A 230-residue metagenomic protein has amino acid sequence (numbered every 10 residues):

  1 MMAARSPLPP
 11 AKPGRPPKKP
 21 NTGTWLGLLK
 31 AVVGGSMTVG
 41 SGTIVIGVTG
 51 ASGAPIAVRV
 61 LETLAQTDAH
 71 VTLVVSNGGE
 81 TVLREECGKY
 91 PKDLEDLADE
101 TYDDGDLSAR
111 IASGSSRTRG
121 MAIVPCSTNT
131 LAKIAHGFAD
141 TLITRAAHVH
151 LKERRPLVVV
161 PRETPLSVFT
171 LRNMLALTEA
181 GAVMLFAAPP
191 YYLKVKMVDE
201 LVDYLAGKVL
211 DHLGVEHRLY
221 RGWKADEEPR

Functional and structural regions predicted by a protein language model:
M2-S6, R15, W25: Low-acidity, Ser/Thr- and Arg-rich intrinsically disordered low-complexity segments
A3-A4, A11, A31-V33: Acidic, Ala/Val/Gly-enriched low-complexity intrinsically disordered segments
S6-P7, G42: Generic early N-terminus positional signal peaking at residue ~5-7
L8, P16-K18, E216: Intrinsically disordered, low-complexity regions enriched in Ser/Pro/Gly/Gln/His and often acidic
K12, K18-P20, K30: Polybasic, lysine-rich low-complexity intrinsically disordered segments
L29-V158, R162-R230: A cross-family phosphate/adenosyl-ligand binding-site feature
